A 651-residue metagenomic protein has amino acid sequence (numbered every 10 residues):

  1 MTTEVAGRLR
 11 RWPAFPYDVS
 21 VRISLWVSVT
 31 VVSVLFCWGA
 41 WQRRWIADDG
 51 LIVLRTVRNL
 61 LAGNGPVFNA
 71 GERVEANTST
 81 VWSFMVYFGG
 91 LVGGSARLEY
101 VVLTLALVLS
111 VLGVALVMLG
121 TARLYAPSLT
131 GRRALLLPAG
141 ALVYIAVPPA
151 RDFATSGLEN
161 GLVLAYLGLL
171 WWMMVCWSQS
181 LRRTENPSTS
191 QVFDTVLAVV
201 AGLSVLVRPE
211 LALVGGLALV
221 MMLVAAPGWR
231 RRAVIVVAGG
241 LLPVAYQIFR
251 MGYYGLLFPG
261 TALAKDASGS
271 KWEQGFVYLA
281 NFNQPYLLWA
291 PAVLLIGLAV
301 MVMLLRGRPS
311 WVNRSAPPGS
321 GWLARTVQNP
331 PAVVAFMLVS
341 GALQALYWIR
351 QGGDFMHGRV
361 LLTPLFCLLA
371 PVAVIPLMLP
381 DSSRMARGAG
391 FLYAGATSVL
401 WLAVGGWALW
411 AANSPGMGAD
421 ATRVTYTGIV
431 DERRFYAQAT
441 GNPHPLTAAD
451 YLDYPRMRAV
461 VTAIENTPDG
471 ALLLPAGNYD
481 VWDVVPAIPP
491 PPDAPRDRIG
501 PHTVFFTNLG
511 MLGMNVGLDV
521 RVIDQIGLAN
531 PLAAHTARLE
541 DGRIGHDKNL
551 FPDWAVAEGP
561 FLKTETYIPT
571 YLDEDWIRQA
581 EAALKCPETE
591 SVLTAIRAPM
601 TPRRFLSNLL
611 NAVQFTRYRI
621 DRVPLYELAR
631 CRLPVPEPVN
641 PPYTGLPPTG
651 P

Functional and structural regions predicted by a protein language model:
T3-P651: Membrane-proximal envelope and lipid/glycan-remodeling enzymes
